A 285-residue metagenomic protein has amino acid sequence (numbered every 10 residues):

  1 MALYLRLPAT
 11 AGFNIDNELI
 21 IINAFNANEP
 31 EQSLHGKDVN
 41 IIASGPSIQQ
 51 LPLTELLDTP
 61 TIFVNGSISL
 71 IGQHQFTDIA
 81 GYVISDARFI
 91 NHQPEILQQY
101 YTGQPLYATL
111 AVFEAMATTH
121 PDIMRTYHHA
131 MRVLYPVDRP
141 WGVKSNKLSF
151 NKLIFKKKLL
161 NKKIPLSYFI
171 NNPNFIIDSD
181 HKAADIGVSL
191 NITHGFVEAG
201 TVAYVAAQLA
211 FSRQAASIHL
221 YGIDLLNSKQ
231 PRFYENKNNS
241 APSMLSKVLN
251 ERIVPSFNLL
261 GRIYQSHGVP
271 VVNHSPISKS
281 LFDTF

Functional and structural regions predicted by a protein language model:
M1-F285: Metal-ion/cofactor- or nucleotide/acyl-coenzyme-handling active-site neighborhoods
